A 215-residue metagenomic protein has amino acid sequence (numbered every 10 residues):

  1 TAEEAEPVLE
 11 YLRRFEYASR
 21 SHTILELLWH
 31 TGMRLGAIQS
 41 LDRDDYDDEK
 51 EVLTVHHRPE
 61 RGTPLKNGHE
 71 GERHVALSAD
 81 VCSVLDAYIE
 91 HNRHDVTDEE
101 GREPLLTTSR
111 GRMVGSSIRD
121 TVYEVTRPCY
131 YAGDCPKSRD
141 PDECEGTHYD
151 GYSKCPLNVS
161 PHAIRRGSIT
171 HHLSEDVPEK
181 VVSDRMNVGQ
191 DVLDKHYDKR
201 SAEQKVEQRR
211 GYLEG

Functional and structural regions predicted by a protein language model:
A2-L35, Q39, E70, E100 (+1 more regions): Basic, Lys/Arg- and aromatic-enriched nucleic-acid-binding interface segment
A5, A18-H22, G115, R119 (+1 more regions): Short, leucine-enriched amphipathic alpha-helices that occur as contiguous helical runs
R34-L35, R43, E179: Alpha-helix N-cap/start motif
G36, S116, D191: Key DNA-contact positions within bacterial/archaeal DNA-binding proteins
S40-A87, H91-V96: Conserved tyrosine-mediated DNA breakage-rejoining catalytic core shared by Y-recombinases
T63-D86, E99-T126, S138-E143: C-terminal catalytic core of Y-nucleophile DNA break-rejoin enzymes
D120-D184, V188-D191, K199: Short, basic (Lys/Arg/His-rich) helix/loop patches that form interaction surfaces in the mid-to-C-terminal regions
K195-G215: DNA/chromatin major-groove-contacting recognition/catalytic segments
